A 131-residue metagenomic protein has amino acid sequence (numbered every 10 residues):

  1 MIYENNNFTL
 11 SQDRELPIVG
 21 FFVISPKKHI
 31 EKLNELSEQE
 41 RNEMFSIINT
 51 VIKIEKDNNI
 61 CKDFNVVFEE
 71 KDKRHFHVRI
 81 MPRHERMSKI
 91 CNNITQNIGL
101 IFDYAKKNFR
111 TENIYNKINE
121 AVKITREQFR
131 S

Functional and structural regions predicted by a protein language model:
M1-S131: HIT superfamily nucleotide-processing domains
